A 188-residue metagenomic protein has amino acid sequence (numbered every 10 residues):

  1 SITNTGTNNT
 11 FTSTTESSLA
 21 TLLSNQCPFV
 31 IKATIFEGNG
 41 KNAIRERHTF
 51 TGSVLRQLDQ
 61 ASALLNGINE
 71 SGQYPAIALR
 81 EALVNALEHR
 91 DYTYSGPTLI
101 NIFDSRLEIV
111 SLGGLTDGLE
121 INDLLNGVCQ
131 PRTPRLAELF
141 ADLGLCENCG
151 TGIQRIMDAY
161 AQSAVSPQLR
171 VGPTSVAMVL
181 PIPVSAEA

Functional and structural regions predicted by a protein language model:
S1-T7, N39: Nucleotide/phosphate-binding loop and acidic/charged catalytic motifs in nucleotide-binding or -utilizing enzymes
F11-S13, L19-D59, E81-A186: Conserved beta-strand-loop-beta-strand hairpin that lines the nucleotide-binding pocket of ATP/GTP-utilizing enzymes
G52, L64-L83: Conserved short strand/loop->alpha-helix "switch" segment adjacent to the catalytic nucleotide/phosphoryl-transfer site
